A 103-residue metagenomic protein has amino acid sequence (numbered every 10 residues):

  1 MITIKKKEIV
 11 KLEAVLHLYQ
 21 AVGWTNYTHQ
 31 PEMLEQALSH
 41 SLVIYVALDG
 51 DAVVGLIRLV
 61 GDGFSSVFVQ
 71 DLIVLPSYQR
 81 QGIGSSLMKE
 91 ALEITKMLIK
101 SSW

Functional and structural regions predicted by a protein language model:
M1-T28: Short amphipathic alpha-helix that is part of the acyltransferase structural core
W24-I44: Active-site rim helix/loop that mediates acceptor-substrate recognition in acyltransferases
L42-I57: Conserved beta-hairpin
G61-V69, Q79: A conserved beta-turn-beta hairpin within the catalytic core of GNAT-like acetyltransferases that forms part
L75: Residue-level recognition of the GNAT/N-acetyltransferase active site
Y78, G82-L87: Conserved acetyl-CoA pyrophosphate-binding loop and the N-cap/start of the following alpha-helix in GNAT-like
M88, I94-W103: Conserved GNAT acetyl-CoA-binding A-motif
